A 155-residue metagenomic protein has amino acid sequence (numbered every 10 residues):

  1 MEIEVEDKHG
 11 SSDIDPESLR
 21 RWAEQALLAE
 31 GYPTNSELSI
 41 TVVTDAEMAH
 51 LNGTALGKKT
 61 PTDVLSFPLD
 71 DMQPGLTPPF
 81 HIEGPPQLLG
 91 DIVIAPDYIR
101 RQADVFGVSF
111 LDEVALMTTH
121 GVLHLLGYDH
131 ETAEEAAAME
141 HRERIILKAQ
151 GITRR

Functional and structural regions predicted by a protein language model:
M1-A115, L123-R155: An acidic/histidine-cluster motif and surrounding catalytic segment that typifies divalent-metal-assisted enzyme active
